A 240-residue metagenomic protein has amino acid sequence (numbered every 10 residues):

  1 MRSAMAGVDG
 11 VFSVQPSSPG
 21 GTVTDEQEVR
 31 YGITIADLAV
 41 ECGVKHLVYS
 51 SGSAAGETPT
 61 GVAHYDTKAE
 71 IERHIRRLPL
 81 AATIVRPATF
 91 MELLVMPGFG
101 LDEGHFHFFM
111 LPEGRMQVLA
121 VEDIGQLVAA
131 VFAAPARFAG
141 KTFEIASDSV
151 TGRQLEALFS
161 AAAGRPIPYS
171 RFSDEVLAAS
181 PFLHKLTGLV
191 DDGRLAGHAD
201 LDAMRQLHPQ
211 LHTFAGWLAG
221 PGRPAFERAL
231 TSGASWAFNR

Functional and structural regions predicted by a protein language model:
M1, E28, G32: Aromatic/hydrophobic pocket-lining residues that form the small-molecule binding cavity in soluble enzyme cores
M1-D9: Conserved Rossmann-fold cofactor-binding substructure of NAD(P)-dependent oxidoreductases
R2, A36, V121-A129, L211-A219: Short, amphipathic alpha-helical "lid/cap" segments that border enzyme active or binding sites
V8, G32, K68: Short amphipathic alpha-helical/adjacent loop interface patches that line ligand and macromolecule-binding sites
D9-G10, H46: Structural motif
P16-Q27, D37-H46, G52-P168, V176-F182 (+1 more regions): Oxidoreductase cofactor-interface core, primarily capturing Rossmann-like NAD(P)-dependent enzymes
A162-A163, D174-R240: A hydrophobic C-terminal alpha-helical subdomain
